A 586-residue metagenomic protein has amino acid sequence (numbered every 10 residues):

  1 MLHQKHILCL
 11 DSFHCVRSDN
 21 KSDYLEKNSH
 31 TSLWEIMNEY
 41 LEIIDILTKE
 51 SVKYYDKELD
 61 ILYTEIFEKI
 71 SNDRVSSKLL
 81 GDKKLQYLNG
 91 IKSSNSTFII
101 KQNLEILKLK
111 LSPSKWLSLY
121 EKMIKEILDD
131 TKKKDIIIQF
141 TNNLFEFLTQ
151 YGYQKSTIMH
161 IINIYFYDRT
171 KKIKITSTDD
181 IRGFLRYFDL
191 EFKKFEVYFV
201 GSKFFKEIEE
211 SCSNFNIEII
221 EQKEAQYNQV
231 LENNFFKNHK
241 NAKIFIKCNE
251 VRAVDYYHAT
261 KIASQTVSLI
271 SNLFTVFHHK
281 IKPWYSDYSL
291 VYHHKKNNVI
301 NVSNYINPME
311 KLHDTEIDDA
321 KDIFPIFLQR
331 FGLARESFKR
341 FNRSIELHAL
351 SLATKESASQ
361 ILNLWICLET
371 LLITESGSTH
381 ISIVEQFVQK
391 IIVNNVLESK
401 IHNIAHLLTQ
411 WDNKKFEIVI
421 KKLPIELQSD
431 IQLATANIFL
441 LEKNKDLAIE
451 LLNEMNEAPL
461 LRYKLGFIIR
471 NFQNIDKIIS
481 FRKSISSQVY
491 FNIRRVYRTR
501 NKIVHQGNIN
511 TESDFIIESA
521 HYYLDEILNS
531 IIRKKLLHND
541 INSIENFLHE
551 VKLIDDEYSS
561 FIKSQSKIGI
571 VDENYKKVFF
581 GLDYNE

Functional and structural regions predicted by a protein language model:
M1-I61, D319-E586: Amphipathic, oligomerization/interface secondary-structure segments
S12-K21, S29-K49, I66-F67, G183 (+7 more regions): Generic preference for hydrophobic/aromatic residues in regular secondary structure cores
T31-D135, Q139: N-terminal accessory alpha/beta regions
N89, S93-L362, I366, T370 (+1 more regions): Charged, non-catalytic interaction/linker regions at domain boundaries that couple catalytic cores to substrate
